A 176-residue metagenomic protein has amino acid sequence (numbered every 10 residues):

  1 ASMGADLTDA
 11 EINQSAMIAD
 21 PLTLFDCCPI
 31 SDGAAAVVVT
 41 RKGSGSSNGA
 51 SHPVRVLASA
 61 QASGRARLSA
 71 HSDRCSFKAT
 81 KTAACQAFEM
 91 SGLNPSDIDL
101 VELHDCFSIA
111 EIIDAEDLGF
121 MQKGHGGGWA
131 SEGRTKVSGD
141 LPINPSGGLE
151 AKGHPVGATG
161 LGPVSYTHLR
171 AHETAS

Functional and structural regions predicted by a protein language model:
A1, E102, A151: Conserved thiamine diphosphate
A1-P21: Glycine-rich, mobile lid/loop segments that gate access to catalytic sites or pores
M17-T82, Q86, R134-S146: Condensing-enzyme catalytic core mediating Claisen C-C bond formation in acyl metabolism
A34, S76, T80, F107 (+1 more regions): Catalytic-loop motifs flanking and including active-site residues across diverse enzymes
S51-Q61, P95-H104, G124-E132, L141-N144 (+1 more regions): Beta-strand segments within the central parallel beta-sheet cores of soluble alpha/beta enzyme folds
L68-D73, D105-G128, P155-G157: Short glycine/threonine-rich loop-to-helix capping motif typified by GTGT followed within a few residues by an Asp-Pro
A84-D97: Phosphate/pyrophosphate-binding loops at sites that engage ATP/ADP/AMP, CoA/4′-phosphopantetheine, polyphosphate
H168-A175: Single conserved hydrophobic/aromatic residue that forms the stacking wall/gate of nucleotide- or nucleobase-binding
